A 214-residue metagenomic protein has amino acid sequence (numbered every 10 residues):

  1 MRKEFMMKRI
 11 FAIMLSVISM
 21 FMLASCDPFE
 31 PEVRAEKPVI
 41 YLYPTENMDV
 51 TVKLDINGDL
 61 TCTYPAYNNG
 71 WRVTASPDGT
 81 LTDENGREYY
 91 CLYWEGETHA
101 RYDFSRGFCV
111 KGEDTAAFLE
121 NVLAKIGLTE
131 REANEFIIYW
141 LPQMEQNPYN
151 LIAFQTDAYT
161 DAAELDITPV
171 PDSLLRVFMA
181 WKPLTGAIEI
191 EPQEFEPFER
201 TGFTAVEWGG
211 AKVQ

Functional and structural regions predicted by a protein language model:
M1-M6: Short, Lys/Arg-enriched N-terminal segments with co-localized hydrophobic residues within the first ~10-30 amino acids
K8-S16: Sec-dependent signal peptide recognition, specifically the positively charged N-region followed immediately by
M22-S25: C-terminal motif of bacterial Sec signal peptides marking the signal peptidase cleavage site
P28-Q214: Protease-labile, long low-complexity intrinsically disordered regions enriched in Pro/Ser/Thr
